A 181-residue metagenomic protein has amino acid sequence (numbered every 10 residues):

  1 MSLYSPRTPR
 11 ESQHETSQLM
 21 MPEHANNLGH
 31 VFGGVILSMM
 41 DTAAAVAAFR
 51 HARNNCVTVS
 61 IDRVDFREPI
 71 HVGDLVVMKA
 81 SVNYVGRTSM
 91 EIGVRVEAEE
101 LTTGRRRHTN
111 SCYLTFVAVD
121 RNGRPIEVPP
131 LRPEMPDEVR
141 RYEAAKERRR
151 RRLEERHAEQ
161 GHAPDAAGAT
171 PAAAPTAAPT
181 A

Functional and structural regions predicted by a protein language model:
M1-A181: Terminal targeting signals and extreme-terminal segments of soluble enzymes
